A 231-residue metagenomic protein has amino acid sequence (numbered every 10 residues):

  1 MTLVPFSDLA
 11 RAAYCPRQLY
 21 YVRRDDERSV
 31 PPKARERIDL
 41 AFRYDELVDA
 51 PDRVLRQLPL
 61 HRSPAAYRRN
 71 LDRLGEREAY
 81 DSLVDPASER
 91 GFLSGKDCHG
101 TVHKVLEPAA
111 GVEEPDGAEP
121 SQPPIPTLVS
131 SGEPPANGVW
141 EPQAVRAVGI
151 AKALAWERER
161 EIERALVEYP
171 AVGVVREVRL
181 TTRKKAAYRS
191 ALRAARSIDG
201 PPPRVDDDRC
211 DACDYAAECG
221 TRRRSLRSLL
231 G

Functional and structural regions predicted by a protein language model:
M1-P124, R223-G231: Metal-dependent nuclease catalytic cores that hydrolyze phosphodiester bonds in DNA/RNA, characterized by
Q18, E27, E133, A216-C219: Short loop/turn segments at secondary-structure transitions that flank enzyme active sites
P86-G95, A109-A110, N137-E141, A153-G231: Metal-dependent nuclease catalytic regions and adjoining charged, substrate-binding loops involved in nucleic-acid end
H99-T101, A144, E177: Well-ordered beta-strand positions in beta-sheet-rich domains
I125-S130, L166-E168: Glycine- and acidic-rich phosphate- and metal-coordinating loops
V129-V139: Short beta-strand-loop-alpha-helix junction that forms the active-site gateway of nucleic-acid-processing nucleases
V145-K152: Short amphipathic alpha-helical face segments that pack within enzyme cores and frequently flank/anchor catalytic
